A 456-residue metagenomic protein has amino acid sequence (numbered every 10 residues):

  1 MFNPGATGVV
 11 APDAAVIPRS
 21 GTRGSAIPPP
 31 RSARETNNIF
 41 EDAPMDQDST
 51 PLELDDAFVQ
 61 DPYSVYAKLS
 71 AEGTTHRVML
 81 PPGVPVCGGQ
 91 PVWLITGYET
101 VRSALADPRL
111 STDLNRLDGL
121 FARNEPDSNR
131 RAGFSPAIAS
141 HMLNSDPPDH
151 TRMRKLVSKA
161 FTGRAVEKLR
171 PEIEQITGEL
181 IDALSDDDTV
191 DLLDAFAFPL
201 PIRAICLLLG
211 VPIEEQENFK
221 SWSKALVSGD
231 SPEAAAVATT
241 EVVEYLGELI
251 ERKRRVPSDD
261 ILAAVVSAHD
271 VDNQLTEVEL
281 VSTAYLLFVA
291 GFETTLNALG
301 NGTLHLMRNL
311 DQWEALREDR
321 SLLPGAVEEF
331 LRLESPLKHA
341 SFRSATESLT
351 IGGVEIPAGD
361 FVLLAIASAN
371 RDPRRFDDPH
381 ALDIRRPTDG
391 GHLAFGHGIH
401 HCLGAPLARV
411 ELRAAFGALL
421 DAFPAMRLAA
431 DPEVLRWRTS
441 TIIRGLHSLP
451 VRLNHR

Functional and structural regions predicted by a protein language model:
M1-F40: N-terminal amphipathic/basic-hydrophobic helices that include classical n-h-c signal peptides and signal-anchor
P28, S32-R456: Cytochrome P450
